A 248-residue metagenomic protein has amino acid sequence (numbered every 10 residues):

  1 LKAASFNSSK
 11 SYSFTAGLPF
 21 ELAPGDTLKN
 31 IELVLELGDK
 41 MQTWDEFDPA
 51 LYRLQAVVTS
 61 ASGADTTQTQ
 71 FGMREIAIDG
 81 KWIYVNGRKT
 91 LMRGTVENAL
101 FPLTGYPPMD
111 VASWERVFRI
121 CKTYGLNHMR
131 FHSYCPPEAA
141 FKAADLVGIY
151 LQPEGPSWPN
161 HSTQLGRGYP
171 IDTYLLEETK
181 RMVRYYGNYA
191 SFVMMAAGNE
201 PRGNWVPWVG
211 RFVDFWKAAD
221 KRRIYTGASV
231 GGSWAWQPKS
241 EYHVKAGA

Functional and structural regions predicted by a protein language model:
L1-H132, A143, V147-G148, V193-M194 (+1 more regions): Secreted/periplasmic carbohydrate-active enzymes, especially glycoside hydrolases
H128-A248: Substrate-binding/catalytic cleft of secreted carbohydrate-active enzymes, primarily glycoside hydrolases
